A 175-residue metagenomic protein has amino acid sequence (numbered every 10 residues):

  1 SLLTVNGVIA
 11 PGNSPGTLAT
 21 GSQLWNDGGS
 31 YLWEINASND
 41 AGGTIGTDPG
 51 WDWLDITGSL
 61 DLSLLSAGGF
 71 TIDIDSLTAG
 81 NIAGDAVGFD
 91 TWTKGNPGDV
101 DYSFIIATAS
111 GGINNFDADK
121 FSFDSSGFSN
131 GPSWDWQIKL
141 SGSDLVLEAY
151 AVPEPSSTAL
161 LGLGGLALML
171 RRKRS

Functional and structural regions predicted by a protein language model:
S1-V100: Extracellular beta-strand/loop-rich repeat segments of large surface/secreted proteins
I9, L145-G162: Short, threonine-centered small-residue motifs that mark membrane-proximal processing/anchoring sites and TM-junction
P11, A37, S129-G131, P153-P155: Proline-rich low-complexity regions
A67-V152, A167-L170: Extracellular/surface-exposed low-complexity segments
T158-S175: C-terminal cell-surface anchoring/sorting signal
